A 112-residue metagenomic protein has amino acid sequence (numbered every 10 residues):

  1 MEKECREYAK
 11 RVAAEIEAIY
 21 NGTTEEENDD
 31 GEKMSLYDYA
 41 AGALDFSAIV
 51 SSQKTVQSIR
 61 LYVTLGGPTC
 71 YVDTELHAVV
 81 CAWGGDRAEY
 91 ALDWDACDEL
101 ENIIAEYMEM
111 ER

Functional and structural regions predicted by a protein language model:
M1-V63: Negatively charged, low-complexity tracts enriched in Asp/Glu with abundant Ser/Thr
Y8, V12, I19-N21, G67 (+2 more regions): A broad "ordered helical/assembly scaffold" signature
E26, F46, Y71, A88-E89: Intrinsically disordered, low-complexity, compositionally biased regions/tails
V56-A88: Acidic, low-complexity, intrinsically disordered interaction modules
H77-R112: Polybasic, proline/glycine-rich intrinsically disordered low-complexity segments
